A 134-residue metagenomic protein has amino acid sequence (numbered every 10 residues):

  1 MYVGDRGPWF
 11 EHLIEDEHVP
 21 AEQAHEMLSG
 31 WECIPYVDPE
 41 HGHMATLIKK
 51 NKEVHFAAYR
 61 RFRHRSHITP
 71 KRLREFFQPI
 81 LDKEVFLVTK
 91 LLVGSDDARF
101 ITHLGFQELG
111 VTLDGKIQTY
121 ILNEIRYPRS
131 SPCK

Functional and structural regions predicted by a protein language model:
M1, R129-K134: Short intrinsically disordered terminal tails
M1-E22: Short amphipathic alpha-helix that is part of the acyltransferase structural core
V3, C33, Q107-V111: Short secondary-structure junctions
E26-A45: Conserved beta-hairpin
K49-F62: Conserved acetyl-CoA binding element of GNAT-fold acetyltransferases
H64-I80, R99, H103: Conserved acetyl-CoA-binding loop-helix of GNAT-fold acetyltransferases
V88-T102, G115: Conserved beta-strand-loop-alpha-helix junction that forms the acyl-donor binding cleft
Q107-L122: Conserved catalytic-core motifs of GNAT/GCN5-like acyltransferases
